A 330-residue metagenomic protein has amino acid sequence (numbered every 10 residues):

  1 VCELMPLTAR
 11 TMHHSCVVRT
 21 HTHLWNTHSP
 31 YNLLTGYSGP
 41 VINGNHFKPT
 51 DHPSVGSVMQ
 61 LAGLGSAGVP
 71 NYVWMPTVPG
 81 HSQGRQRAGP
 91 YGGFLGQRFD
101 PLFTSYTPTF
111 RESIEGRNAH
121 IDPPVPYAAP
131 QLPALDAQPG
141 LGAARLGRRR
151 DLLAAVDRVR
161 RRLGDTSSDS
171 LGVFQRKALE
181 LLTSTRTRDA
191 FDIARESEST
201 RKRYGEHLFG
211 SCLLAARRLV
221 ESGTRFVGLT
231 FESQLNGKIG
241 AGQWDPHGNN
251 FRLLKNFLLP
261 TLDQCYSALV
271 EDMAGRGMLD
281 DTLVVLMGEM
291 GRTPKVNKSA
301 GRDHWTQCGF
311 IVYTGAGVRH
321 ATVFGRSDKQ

Functional and structural regions predicted by a protein language model:
V1-Q330: Ligand-binding pockets and gating/stacking loops
